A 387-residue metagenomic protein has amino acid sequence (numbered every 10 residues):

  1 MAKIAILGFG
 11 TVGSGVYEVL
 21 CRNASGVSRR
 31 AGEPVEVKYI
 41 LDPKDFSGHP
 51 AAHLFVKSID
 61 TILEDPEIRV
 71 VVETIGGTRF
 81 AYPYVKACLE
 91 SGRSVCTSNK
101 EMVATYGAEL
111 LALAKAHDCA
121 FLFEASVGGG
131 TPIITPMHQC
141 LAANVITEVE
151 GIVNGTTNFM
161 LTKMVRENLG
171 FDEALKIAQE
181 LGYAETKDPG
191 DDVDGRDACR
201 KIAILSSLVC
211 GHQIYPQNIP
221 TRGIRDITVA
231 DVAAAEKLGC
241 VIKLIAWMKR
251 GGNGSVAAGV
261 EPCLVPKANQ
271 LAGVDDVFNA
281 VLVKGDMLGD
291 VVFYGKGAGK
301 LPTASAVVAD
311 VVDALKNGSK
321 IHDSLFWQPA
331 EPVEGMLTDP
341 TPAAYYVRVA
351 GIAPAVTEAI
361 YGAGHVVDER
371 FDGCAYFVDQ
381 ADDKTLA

Functional and structural regions predicted by a protein language model:
M1-S91: N-terminal glycine-/serine-/threonine-rich beta1-alpha1-beta2 phosphate-ribose binding loop of Rossmann-like
A2, Q270-P342: ATP-dependent carboxylate/acyl-activation modules
P34, D188, D192, Q213-T221 (+3 more regions): Flexible, glycine/charged-enriched surface loops at secondary-structure junctions
F55-V56, E73, C96-S98, F121-E124 (+2 more regions): General beta-strand structural signal in soluble alpha/beta enzymes
I68, K115-A198, I204: Rossmann-like NAD(P)H-binding beta-loop-alpha module
A81-A87, S91, S98-Q139: Rossmann-fold NAD(P)-binding glycine/threonine-rich loop
E173-G273, F278-A280: Substrate-binding/catalytic subdomain of NAD(P)-dependent oxidoreductase enzymes
V311-A387: A conserved regulatory-domain signal marking ACT and ACT-like small-molecule sensing domains and adjacent regulatory
